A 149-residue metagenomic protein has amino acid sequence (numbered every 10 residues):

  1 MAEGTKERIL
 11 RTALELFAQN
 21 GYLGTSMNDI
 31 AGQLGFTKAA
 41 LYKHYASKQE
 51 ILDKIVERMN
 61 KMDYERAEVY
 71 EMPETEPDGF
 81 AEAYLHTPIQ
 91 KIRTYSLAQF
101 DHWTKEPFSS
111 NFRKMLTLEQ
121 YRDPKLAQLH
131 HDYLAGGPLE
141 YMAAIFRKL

Functional and structural regions predicted by a protein language model:
M1-T5: Short, Lys/Arg-enriched anionic-surface-contact patches
K6, L14, L97-D101, A143 (+1 more regions): Solvent-exposed, non-membrane alpha-helical residues enriched in polar/charged side chains
K6-E7, M27, Q49, D53 (+4 more regions): Short, structured helix-loop boundary elements
R8, T12, L16-R58: Helix-turn-helix
T12-Q19, A98, F112-M115: Solvent-exposed, amphipathic alpha-helical segments
K54, E68-S109: Hydrophobic alpha-helical connector segments
A67, Q90, T104-T117, Y121-L149: Amphipathic alpha-helical packing segments from all-alpha helical-bundle domains
